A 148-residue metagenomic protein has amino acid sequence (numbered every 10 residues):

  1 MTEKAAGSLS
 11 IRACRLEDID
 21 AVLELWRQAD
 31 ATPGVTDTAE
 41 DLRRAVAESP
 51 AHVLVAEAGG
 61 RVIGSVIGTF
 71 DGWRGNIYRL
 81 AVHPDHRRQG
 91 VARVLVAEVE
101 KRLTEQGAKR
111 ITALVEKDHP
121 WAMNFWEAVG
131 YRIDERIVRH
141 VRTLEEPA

Functional and structural regions predicted by a protein language model:
E3, G7-L9, A13-R79, H83 (+5 more regions): Acetyl-CoA-dependent GNAT
N76-R79, L114, F125: Residue-level recognition of specific faces of alpha-helices
H83-Q89, K117-D118: Active-site acidic-Proline motif in GNAT/NAT acetyltransferases
R88-K101, A128: Conserved acetyl-CoA-binding loop-helix of GNAT-fold acetyltransferases
V91, A108, Y131: Short glycine/serine/threonine/alanine-rich loop segments
L103-V115: Conserved GNAT acetyl-CoA-binding A-motif
H119-A128: Low-complexity, intrinsically disordered Gly/Pro/Thr-rich segments
